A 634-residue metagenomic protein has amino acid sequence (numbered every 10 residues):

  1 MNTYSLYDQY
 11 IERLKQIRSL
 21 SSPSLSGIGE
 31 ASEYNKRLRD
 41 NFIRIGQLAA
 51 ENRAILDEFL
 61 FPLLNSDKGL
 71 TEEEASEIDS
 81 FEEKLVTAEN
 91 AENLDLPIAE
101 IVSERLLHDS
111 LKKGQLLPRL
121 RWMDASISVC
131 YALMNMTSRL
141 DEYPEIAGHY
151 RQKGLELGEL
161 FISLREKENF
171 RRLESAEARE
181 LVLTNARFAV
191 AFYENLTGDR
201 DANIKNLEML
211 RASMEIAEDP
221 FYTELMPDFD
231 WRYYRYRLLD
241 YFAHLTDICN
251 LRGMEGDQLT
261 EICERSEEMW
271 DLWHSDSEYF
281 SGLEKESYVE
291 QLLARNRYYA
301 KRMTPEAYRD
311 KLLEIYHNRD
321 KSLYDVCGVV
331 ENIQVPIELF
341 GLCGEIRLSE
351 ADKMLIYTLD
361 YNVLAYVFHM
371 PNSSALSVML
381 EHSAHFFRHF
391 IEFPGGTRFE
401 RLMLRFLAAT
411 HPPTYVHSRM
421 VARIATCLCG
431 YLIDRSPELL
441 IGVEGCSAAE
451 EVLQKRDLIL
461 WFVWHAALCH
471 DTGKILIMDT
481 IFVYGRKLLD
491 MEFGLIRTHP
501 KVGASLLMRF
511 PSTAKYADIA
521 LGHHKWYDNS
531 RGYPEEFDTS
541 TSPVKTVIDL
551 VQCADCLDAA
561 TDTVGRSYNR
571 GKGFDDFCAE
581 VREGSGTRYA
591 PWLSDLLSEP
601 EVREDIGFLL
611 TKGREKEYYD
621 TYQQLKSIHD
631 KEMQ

Functional and structural regions predicted by a protein language model:
L6-S22, I28-N90, Q115-D141, R171-L196 (+4 more regions): Amphipathic alpha-helical repeat scaffolds of TPR domains
Y7, P23-E58, L85-S110, D141-E168 (+4 more regions): Helix-turn-helix repeat elements of alpha-solenoid scaffolds
Q9, R13-G29, R44, E350-N362 (+3 more regions): Intrinsically disordered, glycine/charged-rich C-terminal tails and inter-domain linkers that flank nucleotidyl cyclase
R171-E180, D228-R232, I441-A467, L507-C553 (+2 more regions): Histidine/acidic-rich helix-loop-helix segments that form or flank divalent-metal centers in metalloenzyme catalytic
E267-L283, S287, A294, Y298-V378: Extended, non-transmembrane interaction/recognition domains
Y361-G494, F537: Acidic/His-rich, divalent-metal-binding segments that scaffold phosphate/diphosphate chemistry
R419-G430, E492-M508, G573-L593: An active-site-proximal "capping" alpha-helix that borders the catalytic cofactor pocket
K487-L488, G565-D575: Short, charged, surface-exposed loops that flank catalytic or proteolytic processing sites
